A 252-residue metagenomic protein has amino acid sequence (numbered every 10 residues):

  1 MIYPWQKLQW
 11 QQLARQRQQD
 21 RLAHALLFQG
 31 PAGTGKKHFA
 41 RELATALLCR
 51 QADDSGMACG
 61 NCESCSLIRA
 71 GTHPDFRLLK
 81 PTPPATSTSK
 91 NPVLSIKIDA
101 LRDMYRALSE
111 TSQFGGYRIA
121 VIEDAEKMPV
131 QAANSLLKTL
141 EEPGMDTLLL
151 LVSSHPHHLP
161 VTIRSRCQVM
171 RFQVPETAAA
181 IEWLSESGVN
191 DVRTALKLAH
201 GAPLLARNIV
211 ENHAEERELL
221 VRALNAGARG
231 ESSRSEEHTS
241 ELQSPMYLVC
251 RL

Functional and structural regions predicted by a protein language model:
M1-A46, M145-L148, S154-E236, S240: Charged, glycine-rich active-site and insertion segments that engage polyanionic ligands
M1-Q131: Clamp-loader machinery-focused feature within the broader ASCE/P-loop NTPase space
L79, V121-E123, L150, R171-F172 (+1 more regions): Conserved beta-strand segments of the P-loop GTPase G domain that flank and frequently precede/overlap
P83, V174-E176, M246: Residue-level detector of flexible, active-site-proximal loop/helix-junction positions within diverse enzyme catalytic
A100, A120, D124, M128 (+5 more regions): Helical "lid/switch" subdomain of P-loop NTPase nucleotide-binding domains
R106, K138, V161, S165: Conserved adenine-binding aromatic site and its adjacent loop/helix in ATP-hydrolyzing domains
S109, N134-L151: Conserved catalytic/switch belt of AAA+ P-loop NTPases
E237-L252: Single conserved hydrophobic/aromatic residue that forms the stacking wall/gate of nucleotide- or nucleobase-binding
